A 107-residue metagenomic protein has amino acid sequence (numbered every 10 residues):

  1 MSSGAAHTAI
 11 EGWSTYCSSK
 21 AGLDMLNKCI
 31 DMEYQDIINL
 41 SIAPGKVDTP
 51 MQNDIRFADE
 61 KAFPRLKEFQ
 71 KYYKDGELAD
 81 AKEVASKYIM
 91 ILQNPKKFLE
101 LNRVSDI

Functional and structural regions predicted by a protein language model:
S3: Residue(s) in the substrate-gating loop at a strand-loop-helix junction that position the organic substrate next
A6-T8: Conserved catalytic-site region of short-chain dehydrogenase/reductase
I10-S14: Active-site loop immediately N-terminal to the catalytic Tyr-X3-Lys motif of short-chain dehydrogenase/reductase
S19: Active-site helix of classical SDR
G22-I30, Y34, I42: Hydrophobic alpha-helix immediately C-terminal to the catalytic Tyr-X-X-X-Lys motif of short-chain
Y34-D36, V47: A short hydrophobic alpha-helix cap/turn motif
S41-P44, T49, F57-I107: C-terminal helical subdomain
